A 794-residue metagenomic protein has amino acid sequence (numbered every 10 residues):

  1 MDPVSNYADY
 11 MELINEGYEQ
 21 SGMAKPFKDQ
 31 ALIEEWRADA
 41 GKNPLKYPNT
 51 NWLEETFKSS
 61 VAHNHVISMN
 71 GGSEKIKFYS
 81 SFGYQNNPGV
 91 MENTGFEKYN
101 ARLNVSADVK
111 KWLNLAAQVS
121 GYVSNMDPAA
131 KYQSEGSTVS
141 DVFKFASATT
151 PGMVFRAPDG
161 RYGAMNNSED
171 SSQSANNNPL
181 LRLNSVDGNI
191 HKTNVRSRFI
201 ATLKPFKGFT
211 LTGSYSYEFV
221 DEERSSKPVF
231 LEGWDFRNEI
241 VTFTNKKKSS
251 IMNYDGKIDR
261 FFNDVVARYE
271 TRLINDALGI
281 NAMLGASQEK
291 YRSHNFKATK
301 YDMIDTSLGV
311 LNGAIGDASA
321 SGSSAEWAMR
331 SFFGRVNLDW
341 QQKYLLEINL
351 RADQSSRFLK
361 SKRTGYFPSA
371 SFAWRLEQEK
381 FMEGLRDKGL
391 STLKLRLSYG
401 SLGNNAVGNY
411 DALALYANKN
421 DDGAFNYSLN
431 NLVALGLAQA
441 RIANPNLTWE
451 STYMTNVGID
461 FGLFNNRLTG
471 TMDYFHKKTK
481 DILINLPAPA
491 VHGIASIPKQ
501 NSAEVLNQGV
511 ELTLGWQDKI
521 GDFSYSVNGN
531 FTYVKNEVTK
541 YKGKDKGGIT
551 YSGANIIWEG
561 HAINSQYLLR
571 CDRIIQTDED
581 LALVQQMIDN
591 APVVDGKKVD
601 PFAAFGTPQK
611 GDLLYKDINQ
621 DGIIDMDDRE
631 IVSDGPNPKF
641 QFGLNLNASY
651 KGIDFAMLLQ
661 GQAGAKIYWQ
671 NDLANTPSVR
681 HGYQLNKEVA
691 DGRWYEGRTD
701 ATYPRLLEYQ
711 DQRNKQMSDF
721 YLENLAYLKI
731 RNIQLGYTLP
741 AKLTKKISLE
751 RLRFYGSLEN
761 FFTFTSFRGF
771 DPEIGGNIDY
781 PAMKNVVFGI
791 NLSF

Functional and structural regions predicted by a protein language model:
M1-K46, K297, D411, K519-D634: Conserved small-residue
M1-N93, A130-Q133, R161-D170, L181-V186 (+4 more regions): Residues embedded in well-ordered regular secondary structure
A38-N43, L53, G233-F236, S355 (+1 more regions): Extracytoplasmic gating/loop element in the C-terminal half of outer-membrane beta-barrel translocons and assembly
L53-F57, L181-I190, A320-G322, Q620 (+1 more regions): Asp/Glu-centered strand-loop micro-motifs enriched in Gly/Pro and often flanked by an aromatic residue
E54-A129, S140, F145-T150, T193-R198: Transmembrane beta-barrel wall of Gram-negative outer-membrane proteins
H63, K98, N104-L113, Q118-V123 (+5 more regions): Extracellular/periplasmic, surface-exposed regions of secreted and cell-surface proteins
N86-V90, Q354-S356, D518, P636-P638 (+1 more regions): A generic structural motif
G635-Y668: Glycine-rich, aromatic-lined ligand/substrate-binding cores of catalytic and carbohydrate-binding domains
